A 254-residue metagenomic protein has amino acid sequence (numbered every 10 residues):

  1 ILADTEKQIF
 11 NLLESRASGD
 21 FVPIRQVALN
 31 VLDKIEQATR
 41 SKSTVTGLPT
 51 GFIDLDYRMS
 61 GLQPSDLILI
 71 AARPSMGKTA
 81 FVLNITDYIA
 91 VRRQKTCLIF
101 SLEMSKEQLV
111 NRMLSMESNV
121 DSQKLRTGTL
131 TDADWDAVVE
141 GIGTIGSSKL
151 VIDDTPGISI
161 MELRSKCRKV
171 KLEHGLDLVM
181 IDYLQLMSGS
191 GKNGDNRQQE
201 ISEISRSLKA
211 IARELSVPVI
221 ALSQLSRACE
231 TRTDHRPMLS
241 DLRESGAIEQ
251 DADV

Functional and structural regions predicted by a protein language model:
I1-P64, V120, D134-D136, E140-K149 (+3 more regions): Core recognition of P-loop NTPase motor domains used across DNA-transaction enzymes
D56, Q199-V254: Phosphate-binding/switch region of NTP-binding enzymes
Q63-I68, K95: Pre-Walker A (Motif I) flank of P-loop NTPase domains
A72: The Walker A (P-loop) glycine that initiates the GxxxxGKT/S ATP-binding motif of P-loop NTPases
S75: Walker A (P-loop) phosphate-binding loop of P-loop NTPases
K78: Conserved lysine of the Walker
Y88-G175, G189: Cytosolic-facing regulatory segments adjacent to core modules
